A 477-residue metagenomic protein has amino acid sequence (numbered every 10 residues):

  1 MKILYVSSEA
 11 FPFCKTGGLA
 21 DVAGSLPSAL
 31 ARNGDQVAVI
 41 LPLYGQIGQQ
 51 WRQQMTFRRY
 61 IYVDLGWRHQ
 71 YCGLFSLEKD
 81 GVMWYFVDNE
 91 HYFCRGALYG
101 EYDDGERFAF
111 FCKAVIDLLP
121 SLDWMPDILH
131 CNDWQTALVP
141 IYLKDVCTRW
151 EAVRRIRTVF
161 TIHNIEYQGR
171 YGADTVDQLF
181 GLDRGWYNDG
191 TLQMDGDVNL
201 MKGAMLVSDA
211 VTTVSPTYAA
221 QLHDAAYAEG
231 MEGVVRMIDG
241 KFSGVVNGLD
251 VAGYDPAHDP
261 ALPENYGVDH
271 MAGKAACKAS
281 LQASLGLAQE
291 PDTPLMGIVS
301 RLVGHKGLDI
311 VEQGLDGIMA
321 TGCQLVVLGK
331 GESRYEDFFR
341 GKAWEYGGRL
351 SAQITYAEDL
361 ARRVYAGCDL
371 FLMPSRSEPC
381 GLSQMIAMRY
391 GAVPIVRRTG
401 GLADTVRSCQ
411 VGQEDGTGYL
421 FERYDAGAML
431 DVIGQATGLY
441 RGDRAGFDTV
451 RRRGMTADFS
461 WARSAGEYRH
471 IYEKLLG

Functional and structural regions predicted by a protein language model:
M1-G477: Catalytic cores of nucleotide-sugar-dependent glycosyltransferases that transfer UDP/GDP/TDP-activated
